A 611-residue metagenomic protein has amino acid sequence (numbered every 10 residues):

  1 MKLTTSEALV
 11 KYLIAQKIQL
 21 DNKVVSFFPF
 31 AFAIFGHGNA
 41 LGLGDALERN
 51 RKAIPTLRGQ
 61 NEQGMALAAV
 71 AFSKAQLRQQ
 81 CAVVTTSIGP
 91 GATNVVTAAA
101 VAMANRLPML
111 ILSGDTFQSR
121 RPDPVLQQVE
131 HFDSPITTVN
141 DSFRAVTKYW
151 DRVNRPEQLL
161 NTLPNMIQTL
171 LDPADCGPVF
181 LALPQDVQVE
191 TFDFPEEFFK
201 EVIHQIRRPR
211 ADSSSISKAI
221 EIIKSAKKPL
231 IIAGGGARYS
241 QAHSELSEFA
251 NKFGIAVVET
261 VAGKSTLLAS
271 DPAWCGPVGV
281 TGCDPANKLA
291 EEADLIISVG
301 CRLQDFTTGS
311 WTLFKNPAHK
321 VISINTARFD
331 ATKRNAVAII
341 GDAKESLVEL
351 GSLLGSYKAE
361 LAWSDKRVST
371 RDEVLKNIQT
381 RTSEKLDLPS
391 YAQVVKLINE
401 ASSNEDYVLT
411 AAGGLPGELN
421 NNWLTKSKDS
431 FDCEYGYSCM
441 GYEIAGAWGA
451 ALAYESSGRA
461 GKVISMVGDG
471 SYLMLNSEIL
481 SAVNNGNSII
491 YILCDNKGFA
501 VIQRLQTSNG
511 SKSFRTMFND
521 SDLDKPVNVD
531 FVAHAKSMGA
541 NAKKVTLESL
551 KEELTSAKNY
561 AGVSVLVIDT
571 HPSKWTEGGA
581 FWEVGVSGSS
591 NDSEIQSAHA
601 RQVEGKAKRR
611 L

Functional and structural regions predicted by a protein language model:
M1-S356, L397, A401-N404, A460 (+3 more regions): N-terminal alpha/beta PP-like core and its mobile active-site loop of ThDP/TPP-dependent enzymes
S26-F27, A362-D365, A460-V467: Short alpha-helical "patches" and their helix-cap loops
P29-L43, R371-S457, K608-R610: Active-site diphosphate/adenylate-binding microenvironment
R120-S134, A331-T332, I340, L347-V348 (+1 more regions): Thiamine diphosphate
N154-E157, F180, A318, I322-A412 (+2 more regions): Phosphate/pyrophosphate-binding active-site segments
A233-G235, V299, A412, V467-G470: Glycine-rich beta-strand-to-loop/alpha-helix junction loops that act as flexible
A250, L289-A290, Y391, L475 (+1 more regions): Active-site-proximal structural scaffolding
